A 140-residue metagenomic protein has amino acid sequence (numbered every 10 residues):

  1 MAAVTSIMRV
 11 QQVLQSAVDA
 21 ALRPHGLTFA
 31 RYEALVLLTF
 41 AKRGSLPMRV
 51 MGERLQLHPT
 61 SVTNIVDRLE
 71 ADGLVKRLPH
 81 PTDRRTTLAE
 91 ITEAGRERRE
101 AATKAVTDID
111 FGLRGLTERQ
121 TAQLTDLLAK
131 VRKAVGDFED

Functional and structural regions predicted by a protein language model:
A2, S6, E33-L37, E97 (+1 more regions): Pre-recognition alpha-helix immediately N-terminal to the DNA-recognition helix within helix-turn-helix or winged-helix
M8, Q12, S16-H58: N-terminal helix-turn-helix DNA-binding core of bacterial DNA-binding proteins
L14, L55, R98-R114, V131-F138: Alpha-helical linker/hinge and terminal dimerization helices associated with HTH transcriptional regulators
M48, V66-D67: Short, hydrophobic-biased segments on the C-terminal half of alpha helices that form "recognition helices"
D67-D126: Charged, amphipathic alpha-helical coiled-coil/dimerization segments
R119-D140: C-terminal regulatory/oligomerization modules of transcriptional regulators
